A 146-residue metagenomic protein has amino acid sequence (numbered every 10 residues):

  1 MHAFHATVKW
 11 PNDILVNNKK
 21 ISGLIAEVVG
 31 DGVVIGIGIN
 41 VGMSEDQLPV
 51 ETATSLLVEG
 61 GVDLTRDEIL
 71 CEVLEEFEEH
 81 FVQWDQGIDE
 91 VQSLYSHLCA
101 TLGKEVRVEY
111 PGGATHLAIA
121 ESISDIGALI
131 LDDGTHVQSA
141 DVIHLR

Functional and structural regions predicted by a protein language model:
M1-A6, V16-R146: Long, positively charged amphipathic alpha-helical accessory segments at protein N-termini or as interdomain linkers
